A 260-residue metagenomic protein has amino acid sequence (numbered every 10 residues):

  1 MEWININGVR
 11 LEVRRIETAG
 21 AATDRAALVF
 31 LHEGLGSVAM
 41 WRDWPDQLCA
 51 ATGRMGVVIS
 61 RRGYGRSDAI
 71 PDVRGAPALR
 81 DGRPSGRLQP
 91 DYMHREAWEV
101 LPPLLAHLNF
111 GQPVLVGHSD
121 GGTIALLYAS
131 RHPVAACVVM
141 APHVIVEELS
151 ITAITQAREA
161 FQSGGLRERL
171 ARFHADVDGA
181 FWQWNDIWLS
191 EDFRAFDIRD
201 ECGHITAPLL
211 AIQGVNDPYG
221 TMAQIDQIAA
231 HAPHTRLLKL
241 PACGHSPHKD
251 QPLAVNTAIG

Functional and structural regions predicted by a protein language model:
I16-D72: Conserved HGGG/HGGXW glycine-rich cap/lid loop of the alpha/beta-hydrolase fold
M55-Q112: Active-site loop/oxyanion-hole signature of alpha/beta-hydrolase fold enzymes
P113, G117-S119: Conserved alpha/beta-hydrolase "nucleophile elbow" surrounding the catalytic nucleophile
T123-L166: Flexible "cap/lid" loop of the alpha/beta hydrolase fold
W184-E201: Active-site nucleophile elbow and catalytic-triad environment of alpha/beta-hydrolase enzymes
I205, A211-Q213: Short beta-strand/loop motif that positions the catalytic acidic residue of the alpha/beta-hydrolase fold
V215-G220, H245: Acidic catalytic loop of the alpha/beta-hydrolase fold
C243-N256: Catalytic histidine-centered segment of alpha/beta-hydrolase-like enzymes
